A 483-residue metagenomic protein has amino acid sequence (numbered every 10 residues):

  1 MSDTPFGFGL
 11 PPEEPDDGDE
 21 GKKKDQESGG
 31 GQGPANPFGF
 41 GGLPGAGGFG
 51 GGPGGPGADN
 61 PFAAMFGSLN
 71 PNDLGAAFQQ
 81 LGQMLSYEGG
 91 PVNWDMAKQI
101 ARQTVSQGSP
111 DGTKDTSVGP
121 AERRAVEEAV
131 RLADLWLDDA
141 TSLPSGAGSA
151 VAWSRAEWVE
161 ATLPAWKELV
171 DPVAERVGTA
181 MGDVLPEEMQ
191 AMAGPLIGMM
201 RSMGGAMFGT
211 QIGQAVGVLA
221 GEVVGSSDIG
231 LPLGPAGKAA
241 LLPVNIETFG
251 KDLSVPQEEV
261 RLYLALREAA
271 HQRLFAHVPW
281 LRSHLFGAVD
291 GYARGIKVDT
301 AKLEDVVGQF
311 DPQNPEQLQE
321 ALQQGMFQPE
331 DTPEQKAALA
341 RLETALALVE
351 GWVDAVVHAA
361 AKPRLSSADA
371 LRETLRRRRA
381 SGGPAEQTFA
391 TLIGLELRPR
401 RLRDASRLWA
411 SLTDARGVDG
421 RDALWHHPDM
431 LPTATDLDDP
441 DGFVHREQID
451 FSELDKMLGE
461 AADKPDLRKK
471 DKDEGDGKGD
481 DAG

Functional and structural regions predicted by a protein language model:
S2-T104, V177, M181, L185-M203 (+3 more regions): Long amphipathic alpha-helical segments used for membrane anchoring, targeting, substrate engagement, or oligomerization
V92, T113-E128, W136-D138, L143: Extreme N-terminal leader/anchor segments
A129-V244: Auxiliary, metal-adjacent structural segments of Zn-dependent hydrolase domains
A206-S227, F275-F327, A337-R364: Post-HExxH zinc-binding segment in Zn-dependent metallohydrolases
P232-E247, N314-T332: A short mid-domain helix/strand-loop element embedded in enzyme catalytic domains that forms or borders the active-site
I246-L264: Short pre-active-site segment immediately N-terminal to the catalytic Zn-binding motif
E259-P279, W409: Active-site recognition of the HExxH zinc-binding catalytic motif
E334-G483: Pan-zinc metallopeptidase signature
